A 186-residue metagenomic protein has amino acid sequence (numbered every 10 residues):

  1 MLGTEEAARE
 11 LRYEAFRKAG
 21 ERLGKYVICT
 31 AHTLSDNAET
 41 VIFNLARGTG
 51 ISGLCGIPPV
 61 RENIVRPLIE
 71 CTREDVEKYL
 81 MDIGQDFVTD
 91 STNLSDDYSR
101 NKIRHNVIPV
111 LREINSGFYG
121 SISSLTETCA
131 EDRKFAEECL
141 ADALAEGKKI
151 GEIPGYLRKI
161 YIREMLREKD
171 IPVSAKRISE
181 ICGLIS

Functional and structural regions predicted by a protein language model:
M1-N106: Core alpha/beta nucleotide-donor-binding catalytic domains of modification enzymes
T4, F118-S121, S174: Residue-level recognition of alpha-helical structural elements
L11, V60-R61, S123-S186: AMP-forming adenylation/ATP pyrophosphatase catalytic core
R47, I51, R73, R112-S116 (+3 more regions): Alpha-helix boundary/capping and short turn/kink residues
G48, I83, V110-I114, L125 (+2 more regions): Change "in soluble alpha/beta enzymes" to "in soluble alpha/beta proteins
N93-N101, Y119-A130: Internal, active-site/partner-interface "lid" segment
R104-I122: Conserved anion/nucleotide-ligand pocket segment
